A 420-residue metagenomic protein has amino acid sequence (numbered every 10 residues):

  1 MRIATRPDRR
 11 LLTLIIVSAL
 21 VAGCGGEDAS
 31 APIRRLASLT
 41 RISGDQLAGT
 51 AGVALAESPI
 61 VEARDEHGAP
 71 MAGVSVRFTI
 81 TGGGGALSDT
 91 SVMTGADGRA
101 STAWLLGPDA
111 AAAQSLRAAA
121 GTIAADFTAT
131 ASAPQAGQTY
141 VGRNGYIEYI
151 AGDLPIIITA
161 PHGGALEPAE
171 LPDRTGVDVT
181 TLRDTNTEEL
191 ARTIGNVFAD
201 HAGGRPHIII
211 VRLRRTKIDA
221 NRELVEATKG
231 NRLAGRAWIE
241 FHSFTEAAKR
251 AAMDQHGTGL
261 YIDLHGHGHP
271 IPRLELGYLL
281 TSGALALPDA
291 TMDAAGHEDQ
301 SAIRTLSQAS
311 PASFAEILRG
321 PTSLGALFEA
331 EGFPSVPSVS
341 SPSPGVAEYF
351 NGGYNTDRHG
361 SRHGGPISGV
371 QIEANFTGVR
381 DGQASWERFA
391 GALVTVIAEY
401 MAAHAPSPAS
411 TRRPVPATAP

Functional and structural regions predicted by a protein language model:
R2-T13: Bacterial N-terminal signal peptides that target proteins for export
R9, V61, W104, P416-T418: Intrinsically disordered, low-complexity segments enriched in proline/serine/threonine
T13-A22: Bacterial N-terminal signal peptides
T13-L14, S30, G268: Intrinsic structural disorder/low-complexity segments
V21, A54, A69, Y149-A151 (+1 more regions): Generic structural signal for beta-strand residues in well-ordered domains
C24-A136: The feature marks long extracellular or luminal low-complexity segments
A133-A419: N-terminal catalytic or cofactor-binding beta/alpha core of small enzyme domains
